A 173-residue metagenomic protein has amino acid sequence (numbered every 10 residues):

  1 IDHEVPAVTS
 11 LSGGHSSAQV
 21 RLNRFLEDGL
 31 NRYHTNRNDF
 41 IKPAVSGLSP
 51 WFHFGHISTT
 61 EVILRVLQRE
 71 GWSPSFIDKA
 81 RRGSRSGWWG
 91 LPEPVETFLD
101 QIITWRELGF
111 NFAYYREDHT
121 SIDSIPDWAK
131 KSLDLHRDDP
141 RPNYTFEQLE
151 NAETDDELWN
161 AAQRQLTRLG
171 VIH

Functional and structural regions predicted by a protein language model:
I1-H136: Glycine/tryptophan-enriched, flexible segments
T104, G109-F110, Y114, L135-H173: C-terminal substrate/ligand-recognition segments
